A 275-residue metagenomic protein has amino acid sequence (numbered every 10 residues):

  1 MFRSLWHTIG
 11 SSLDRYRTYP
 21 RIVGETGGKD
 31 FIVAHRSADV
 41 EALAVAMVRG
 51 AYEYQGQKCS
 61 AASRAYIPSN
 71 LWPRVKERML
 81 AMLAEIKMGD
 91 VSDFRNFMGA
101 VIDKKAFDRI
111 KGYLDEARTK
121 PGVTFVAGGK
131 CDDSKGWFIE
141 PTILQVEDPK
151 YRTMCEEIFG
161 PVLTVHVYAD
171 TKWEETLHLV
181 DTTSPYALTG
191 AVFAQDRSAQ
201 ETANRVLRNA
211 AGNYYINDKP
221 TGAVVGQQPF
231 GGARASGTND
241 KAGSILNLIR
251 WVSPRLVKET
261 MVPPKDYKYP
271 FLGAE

Functional and structural regions predicted by a protein language model:
M1-P149, T171-W173, H178-T182, I216 (+3 more regions): ALDH superfamily catalytic-core signature
S4, K130-L144, W173-M261: C-terminal core of ALDH-fold dehydrogenases
T18, A61, I158, Y186-A187 (+1 more regions): Short loop/turn motifs at secondary-structure junctions
M154: Short, solvent-exposed loop/beta-turn-alpha elements that line the ligand-binding surface or hinge of extracytoplasmic
E157-I158, P229: Short, surface-exposed loop/turn microsegments at beta-strand edges and helix-strand junctions
P161: Glycine-rich nucleotide-phosphate-binding loops and adjacent flexible coil segments
T164-H166: Active-site donor-binding acidic/aromatic loop of nucleotide-activated sugar and phosphosugar transferases involved
